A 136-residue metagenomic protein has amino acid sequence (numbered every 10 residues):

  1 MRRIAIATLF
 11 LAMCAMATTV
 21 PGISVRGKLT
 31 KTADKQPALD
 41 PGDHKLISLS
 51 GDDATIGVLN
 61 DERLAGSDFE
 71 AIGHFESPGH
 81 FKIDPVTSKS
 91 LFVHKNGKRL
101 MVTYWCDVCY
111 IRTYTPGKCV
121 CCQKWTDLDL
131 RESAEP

Functional and structural regions predicted by a protein language model:
I4-M13: Sec-dependent N-terminal signal peptides
T18-K35: Structural detector for short beta-strands of small beta-barrel domains
R26-L29, G66-F75: OB-fold and OB-like beta-barrel modules that bind single-stranded nucleic acids
D34-G51: OB-fold (S1/OB) nucleic-acid-binding surfaces
T55-A71: Short nucleic-acid-contacting surface segments enriched for D/E, G, S/T with interspersed K/R
E76-K98: OB-fold/S1-family single-stranded nucleic acid-binding modules
D107-V108, C119-C121: Short, cysteine/histidine-rich loop/knuckle motifs that typically chelate Zn2+
C122-S133: Short Cys/His-rich micro-motifs in 6-15 aa windows
